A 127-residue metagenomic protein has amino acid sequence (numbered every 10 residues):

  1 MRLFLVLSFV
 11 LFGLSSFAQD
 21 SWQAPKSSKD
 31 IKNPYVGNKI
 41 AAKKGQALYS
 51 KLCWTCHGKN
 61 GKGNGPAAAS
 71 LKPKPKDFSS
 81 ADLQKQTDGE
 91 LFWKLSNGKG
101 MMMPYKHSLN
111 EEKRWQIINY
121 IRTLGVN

Functional and structural regions predicted by a protein language model:
M1-F4: Positively charged n-region of N-terminal signal peptides that target proteins for export
F9-F17: Hydrophobic h-region of N-terminal signal peptides that target proteins for export in Gram-negative bacteria
Q19-D20, W93-S96, G100, K106-N127: C-terminal capping alpha-helices of c-type cytochrome domains
D20-L48: Electrostatic cytochrome c docking/interface patches
K39-K62, S96-N97: Sequence/structural segment immediately N-terminal to covalent heme-attachment motifs in c-type and related
K43-S50, K85-G89, K99, N127: Sequence context surrounding c-type heme c attachment/ligation sites in exported
P66-S70: Short cysteine/histidine-rich zinc-coordinating motifs and their immediately flanking basic loops
P75-G89, Y105-R114: Electron-transfer interface patches adjacent to heme c in soluble/periplasmic c-type cytochromes and di-/multiheme
